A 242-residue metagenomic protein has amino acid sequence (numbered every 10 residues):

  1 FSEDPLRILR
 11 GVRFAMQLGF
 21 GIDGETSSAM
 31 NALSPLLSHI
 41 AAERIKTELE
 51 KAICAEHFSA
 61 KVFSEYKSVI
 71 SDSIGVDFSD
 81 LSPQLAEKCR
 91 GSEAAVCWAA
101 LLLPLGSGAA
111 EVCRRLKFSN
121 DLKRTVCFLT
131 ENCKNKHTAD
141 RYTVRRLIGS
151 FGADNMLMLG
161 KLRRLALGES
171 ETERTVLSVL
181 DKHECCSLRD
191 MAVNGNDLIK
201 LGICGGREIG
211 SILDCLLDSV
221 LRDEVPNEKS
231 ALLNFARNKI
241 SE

Functional and structural regions predicted by a protein language model:
F1, L147, V193: Short clusters of hydrophobic/aromatic residues that line enzyme substrate/ligand-binding pockets
F1-L116, R207-E208, I212-V220, E224-A236 (+1 more regions): Glycine- and charge-enriched loop/helix tracts that form the active or gating conduit in phosphate/cation-handling
P5-L9, D72, D140-V144, A153-M158 (+1 more regions): Charged, low-complexity, helix/coiled-coil-prone segments
G11, A109, V144, N194-G195: Generic structural marker for isolated residues within well-ordered, non-membrane alpha-helices of soluble domains
R13, L162-E242: Charged substrate- and nucleic-acid-binding regions of tRNA-handling and nucleotidyl-transfer enzymes, centered on
D23-G24, S119, S187, N194: Residue-level signal for threonine
A55-E56, H137, F151, G205: Short coil/turn helix-boundary motifs
S82-S170: Divalent metal-dependent catalytic cores for phosphoryl transfer on phosphate-bearing substrates
